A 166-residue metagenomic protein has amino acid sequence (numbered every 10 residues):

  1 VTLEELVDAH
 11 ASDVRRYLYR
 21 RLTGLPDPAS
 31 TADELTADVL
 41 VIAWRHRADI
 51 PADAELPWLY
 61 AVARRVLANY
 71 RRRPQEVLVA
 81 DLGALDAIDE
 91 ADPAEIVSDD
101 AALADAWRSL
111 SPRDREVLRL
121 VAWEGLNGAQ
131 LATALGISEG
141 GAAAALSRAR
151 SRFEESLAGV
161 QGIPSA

Functional and structural regions predicted by a protein language model:
V1-T23, S30: A short, charge-rich alpha-helical start-of-domain segment used by transcription regulators
E5, A102-S111, S156: Short amphipathic alpha-helical boundary/capping segments
R20, R45, A61-L82, I96 (+1 more regions): Arg/Lys-rich amphipathic alpha helix in sigma70-family domain 2
T31-V41, R45, D53-R65: Structural recognition of an alpha-helix C-terminal capping motif at a helix-to-coil junction
R73, V77, G83-R108: Acidic, proline/glycine-rich intrinsically disordered inter-domain spacer in sigma factors
V117-L118: A short pre-motif secondary-structure segment
V121-W123, S147: Short amphipathic helical patch at the helix-1/turn junction of helix-turn-helix
L135-V160: DNA-recognition helix of helix-turn-helix
